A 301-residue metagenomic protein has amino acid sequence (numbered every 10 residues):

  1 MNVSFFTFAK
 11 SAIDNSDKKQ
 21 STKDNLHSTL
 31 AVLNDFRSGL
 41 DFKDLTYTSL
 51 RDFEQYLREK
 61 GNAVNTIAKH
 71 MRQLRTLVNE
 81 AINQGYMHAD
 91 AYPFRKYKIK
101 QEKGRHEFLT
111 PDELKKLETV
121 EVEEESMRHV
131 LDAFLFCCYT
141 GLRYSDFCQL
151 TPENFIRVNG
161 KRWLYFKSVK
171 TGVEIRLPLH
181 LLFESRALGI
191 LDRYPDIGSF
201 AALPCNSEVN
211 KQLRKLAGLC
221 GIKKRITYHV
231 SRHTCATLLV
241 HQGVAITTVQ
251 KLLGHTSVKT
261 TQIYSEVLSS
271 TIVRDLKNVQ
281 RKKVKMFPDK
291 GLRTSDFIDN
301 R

Functional and structural regions predicted by a protein language model:
N2-K60: Basic/aromatic-enriched alpha-helical hairpins
V32-D35, L40-L45, E59-P93, S145: N-terminal DNA-binding recognition helix of tyrosine site-specific recombinases/integrases
A68, N83, M87-Y144: Basic, Lys/Arg- and aromatic-enriched nucleic-acid-binding interface segment
L74, A133, S145-L150, V249: Alpha-helix N-cap/helix-start motif at helix boundaries, enriched for small hydrophobics
K103, V169-K215: C-terminal catalytic core of Y-nucleophile DNA break-rejoin enzymes
E123-E124, R193-S199, K211-K251: Short, basic (Lys/Arg/His-rich) helix/loop patches that form interaction surfaces in the mid-to-C-terminal regions
S168-G172, L253, S257-N278: Catalytic-site neighborhood detector that most strongly recognizes the C-terminal catalytic loop/helix of tyrosine
V279-R301: C-terminal secondary-structure termini that scaffold catalytic or DNA-interacting sites
